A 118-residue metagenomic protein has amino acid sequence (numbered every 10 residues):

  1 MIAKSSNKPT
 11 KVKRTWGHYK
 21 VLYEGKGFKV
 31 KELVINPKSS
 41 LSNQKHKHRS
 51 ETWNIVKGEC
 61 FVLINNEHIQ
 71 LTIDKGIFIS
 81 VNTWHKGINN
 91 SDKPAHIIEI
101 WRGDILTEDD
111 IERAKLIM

Functional and structural regions predicted by a protein language model:
I2-R14, K86-M118: Double-stranded beta-helix
N7-K45, R49: A short glycine-rich, His/Asp/Glu-containing loop-to-beta-strand
S39, H48-R49, E67, T83-W84 (+1 more regions): A generic "binding-loop/recognition-motif" signal
S42-Q44, V62-L63, I79, H85-D92 (+1 more regions): Short beta-strand His + acidic residue motifs that chelate non-heme Fe in jelly-roll/DSBH and cupin folds
H48-F61, N65-N66: Glycine- and acidic-residue-biased ligand/ion/polar-headgroup-sensing regions
N66-W84: Short acidic-glycine-tyrosine-enriched beta hairpin
